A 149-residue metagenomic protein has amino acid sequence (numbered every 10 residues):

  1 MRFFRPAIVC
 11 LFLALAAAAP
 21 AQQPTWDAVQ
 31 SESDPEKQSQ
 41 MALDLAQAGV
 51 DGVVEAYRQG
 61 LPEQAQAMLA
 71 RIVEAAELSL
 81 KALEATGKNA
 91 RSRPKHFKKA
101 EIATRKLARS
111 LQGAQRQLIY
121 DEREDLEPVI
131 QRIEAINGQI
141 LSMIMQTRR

Functional and structural regions predicted by a protein language model:
M1-F3: N-terminal secretory signal peptides that target proteins for export/translocation
P6-A16: Bacterial N-terminal signal peptides
A21-R149: Long, charged/polar, soluble alpha-helical segments
